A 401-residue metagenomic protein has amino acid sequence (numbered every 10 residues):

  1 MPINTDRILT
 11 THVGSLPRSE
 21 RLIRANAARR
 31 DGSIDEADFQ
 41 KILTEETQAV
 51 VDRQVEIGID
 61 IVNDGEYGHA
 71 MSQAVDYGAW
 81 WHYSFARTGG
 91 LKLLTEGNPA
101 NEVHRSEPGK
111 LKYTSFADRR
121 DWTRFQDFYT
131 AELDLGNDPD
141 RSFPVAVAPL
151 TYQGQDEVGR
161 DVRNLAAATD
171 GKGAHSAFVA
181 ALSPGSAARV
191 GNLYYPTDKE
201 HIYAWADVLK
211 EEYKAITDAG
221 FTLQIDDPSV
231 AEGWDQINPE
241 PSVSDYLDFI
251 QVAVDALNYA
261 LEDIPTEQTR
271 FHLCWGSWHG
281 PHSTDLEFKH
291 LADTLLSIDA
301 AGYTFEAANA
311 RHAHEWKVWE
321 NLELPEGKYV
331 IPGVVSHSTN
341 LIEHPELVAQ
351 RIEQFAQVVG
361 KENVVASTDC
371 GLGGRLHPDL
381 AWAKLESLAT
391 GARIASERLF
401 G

Functional and structural regions predicted by a protein language model:
M1-G401: Domain-level signal for soluble alpha/beta catalytic cores
